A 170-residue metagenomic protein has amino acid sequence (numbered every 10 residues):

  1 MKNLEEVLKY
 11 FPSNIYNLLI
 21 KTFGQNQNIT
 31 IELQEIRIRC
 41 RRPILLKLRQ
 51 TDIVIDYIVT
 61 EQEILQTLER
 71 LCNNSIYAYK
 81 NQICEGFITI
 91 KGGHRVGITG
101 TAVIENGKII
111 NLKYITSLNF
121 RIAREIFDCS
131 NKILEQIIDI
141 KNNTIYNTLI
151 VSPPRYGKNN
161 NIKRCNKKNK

Functional and structural regions predicted by a protein language model:
M1-G92: N-terminal accessory targeting/assembly segments
R41, E125, P154-R155: Short, ordered loop/turn segments at secondary-structure junctions
R70, I76-T144: P-loop NTP-binding catalytic core
N143-K167: Glycine-rich phosphate-binding P-loop
K170: Short beta-strand-centered segment that lines the nucleotide-binding/catalytic pocket of NTP-utilizing
